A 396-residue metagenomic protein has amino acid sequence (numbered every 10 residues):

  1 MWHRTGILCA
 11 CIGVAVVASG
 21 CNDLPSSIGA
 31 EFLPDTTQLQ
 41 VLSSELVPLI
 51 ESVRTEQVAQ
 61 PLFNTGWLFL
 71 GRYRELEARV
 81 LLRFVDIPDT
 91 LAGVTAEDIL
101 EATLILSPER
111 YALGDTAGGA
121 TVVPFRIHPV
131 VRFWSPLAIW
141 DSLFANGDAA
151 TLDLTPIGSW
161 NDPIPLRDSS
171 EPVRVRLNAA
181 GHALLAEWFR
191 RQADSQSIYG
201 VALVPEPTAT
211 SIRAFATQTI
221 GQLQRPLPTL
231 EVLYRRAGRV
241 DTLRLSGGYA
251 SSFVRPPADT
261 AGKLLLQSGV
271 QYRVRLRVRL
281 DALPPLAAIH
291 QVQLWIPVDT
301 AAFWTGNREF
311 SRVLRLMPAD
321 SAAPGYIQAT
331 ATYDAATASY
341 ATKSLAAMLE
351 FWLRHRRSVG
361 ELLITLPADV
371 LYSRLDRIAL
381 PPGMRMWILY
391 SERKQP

Functional and structural regions predicted by a protein language model:
W2-G6, A10-C11, A18-P396: Secreted, disulfide-rich extracellular signaling modules
